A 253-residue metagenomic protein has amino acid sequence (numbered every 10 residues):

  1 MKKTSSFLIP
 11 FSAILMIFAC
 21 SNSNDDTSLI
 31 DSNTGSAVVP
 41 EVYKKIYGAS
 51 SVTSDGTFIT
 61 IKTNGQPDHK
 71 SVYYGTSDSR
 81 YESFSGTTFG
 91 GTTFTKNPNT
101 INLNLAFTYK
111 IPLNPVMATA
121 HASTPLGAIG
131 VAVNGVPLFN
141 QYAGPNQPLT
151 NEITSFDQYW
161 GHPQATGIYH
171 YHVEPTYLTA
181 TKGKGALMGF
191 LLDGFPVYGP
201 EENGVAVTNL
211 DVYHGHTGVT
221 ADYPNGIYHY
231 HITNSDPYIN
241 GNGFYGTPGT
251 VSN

Functional and structural regions predicted by a protein language model:
M1-I9: Bacterial N-terminal signal peptides that target proteins for export
M16-A19: C-terminal motif of bacterial Sec signal peptides marking the signal peptidase cleavage site
N24-T150: Solvent-exposed N-terminal domain segments of exported/luminal and surface proteins
V39, L210-N253: Long, compositionally biased interface segments
A106-T108, L126-A128, F156, T166-H170 (+3 more regions): Extracellular structured ligand-interaction cores
I111, A132-V136, A165-L178, Y223-P237: Extracellular/lumenal glycan-associated surfaces
T119, L138, Y177-K182, V197 (+1 more regions): Short loop/beta submotifs within extracellular cysteine-rich repeat domains
Q147-Y159, Q164-A206: Short helix-loop boundary/capping segments
